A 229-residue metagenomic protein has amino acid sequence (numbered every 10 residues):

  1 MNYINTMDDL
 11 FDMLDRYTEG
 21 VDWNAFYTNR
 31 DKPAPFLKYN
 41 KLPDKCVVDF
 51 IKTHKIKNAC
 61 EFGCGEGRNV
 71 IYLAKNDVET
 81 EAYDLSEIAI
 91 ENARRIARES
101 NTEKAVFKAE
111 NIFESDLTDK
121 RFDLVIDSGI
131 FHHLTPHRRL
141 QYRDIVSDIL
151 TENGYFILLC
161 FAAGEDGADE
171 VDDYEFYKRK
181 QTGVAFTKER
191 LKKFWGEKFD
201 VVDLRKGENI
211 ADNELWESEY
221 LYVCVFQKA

Functional and structural regions predicted by a protein language model:
M1-H54, C60, E66-L117, L134-I145 (+2 more regions): Class I (Rossmann-like) S-adenosyl-L-methionine-dependent methyltransferase catalytic domain, capturing the SAM-binding
L117-V125: A short acidic, Gly/Pro-enriched loop at the edge of an enzyme's catalytic core that lines a small-molecule cofactor
D127-S128, L159: Short beta-strands and strand-loop turn motifs
G129-H133: Short catalytic micro-motifs in class I SAM-dependent methyltransferases
